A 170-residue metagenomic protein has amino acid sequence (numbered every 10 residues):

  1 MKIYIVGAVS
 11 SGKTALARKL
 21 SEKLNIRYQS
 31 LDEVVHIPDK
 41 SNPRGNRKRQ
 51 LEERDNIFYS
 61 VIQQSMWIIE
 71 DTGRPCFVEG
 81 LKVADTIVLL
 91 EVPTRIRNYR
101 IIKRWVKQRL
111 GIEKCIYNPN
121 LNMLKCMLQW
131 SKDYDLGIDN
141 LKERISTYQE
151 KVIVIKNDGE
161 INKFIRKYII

Functional and structural regions predicted by a protein language model:
K2: Walker A (P-loop) ATP-phosphate-binding motif of ABC ATPase nucleotide-binding domains
I5: Hydrophobic anchor at the beta1->P-loop junction of P-loop NTPases
V9: The conserved Walker
K13: Conserved lysine of the Walker
R18, E22-S65: Conserved substrate/cofactor phosphate-moiety recognition/catalytic segment in nucleotide-dependent phosphotransferases
K23, Q129-I170: NTP-dependent small-molecule kinase module
E52-R95, Y99: Glycine-rich phosphate-binding loop used to anchor ATP phosphates in small-molecule kinases, encompassing both
V92-G137: A glycine- and Lys/Arg-enriched "phosphate-lid" helix/loop adjacent to the NTP-binding pocket of small-molecule kinases
